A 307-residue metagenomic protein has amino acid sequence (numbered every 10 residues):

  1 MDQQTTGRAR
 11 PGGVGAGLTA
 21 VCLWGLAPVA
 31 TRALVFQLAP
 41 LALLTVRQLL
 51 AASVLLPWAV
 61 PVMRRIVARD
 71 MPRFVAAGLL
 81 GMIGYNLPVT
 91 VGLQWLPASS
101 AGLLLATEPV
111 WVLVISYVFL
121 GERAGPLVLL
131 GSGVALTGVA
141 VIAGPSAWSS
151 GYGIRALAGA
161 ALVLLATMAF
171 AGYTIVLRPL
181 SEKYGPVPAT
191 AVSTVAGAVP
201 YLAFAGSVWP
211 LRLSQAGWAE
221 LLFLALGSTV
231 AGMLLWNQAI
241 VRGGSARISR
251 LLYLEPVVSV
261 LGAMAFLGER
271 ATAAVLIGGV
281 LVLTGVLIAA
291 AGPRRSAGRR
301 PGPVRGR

Functional and structural regions predicted by a protein language model:
M1-T45, S149-P179, R300-R307: Glycine-/small-residue-enriched transmembrane alpha-helix faces in small-molecule transporters and effluxers
P11-A16, A42-P57, A76, L130-T137 (+2 more regions): Hydrophobic alpha-helical transmembrane segments of multi-pass integral membrane proteins, especially transporters
V21, L44-V46, N86, S100-T107 (+2 more regions): Helix-helix packing/entry segments at the starts of transmembrane helices
L23-P28, L56-L105, L113-I115, V141 (+1 more regions): Specific transmembrane alpha-helical segments of multi-pass solute transporters/efflux pumps, especially DMT/EamA
V29-Q37, Q94, A143-A156, A205-L222 (+1 more regions): Membrane-interface helix termini and inter-helical loops of multi-pass transporters
L34, L43, R47, G92 (+6 more regions): Hydrophobic/aromatic residues within transmembrane alpha-helices of multi-pass small-molecule transporters
A42-S53, G81, V89-R123, L127-V128 (+2 more regions): Specific alpha-helical transmembrane segments that line the substrate/conduction pathway and gating interfaces
L55, V75, I115, A124-S146 (+4 more regions): Hydrophobic transmembrane alpha-helices of multi-pass small-molecule transport proteins
